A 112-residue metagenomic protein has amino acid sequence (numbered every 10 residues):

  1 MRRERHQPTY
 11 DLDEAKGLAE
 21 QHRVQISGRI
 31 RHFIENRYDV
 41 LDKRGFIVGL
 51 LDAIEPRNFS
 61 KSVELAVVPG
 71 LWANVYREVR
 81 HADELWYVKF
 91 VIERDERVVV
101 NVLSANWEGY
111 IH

Functional and structural regions predicted by a protein language model:
M1-H6, I111: Intrinsically disordered, low-complexity and often Lys/Arg-enriched segments
R3, Y10-G70: Compact soluble domain cores
A66-D95: Basic/aromatic recognition patch in beta-strand/loop cores that engages polyanionic ligands
L85-H112: Enriched for short, Lys/Arg-rich terminal
